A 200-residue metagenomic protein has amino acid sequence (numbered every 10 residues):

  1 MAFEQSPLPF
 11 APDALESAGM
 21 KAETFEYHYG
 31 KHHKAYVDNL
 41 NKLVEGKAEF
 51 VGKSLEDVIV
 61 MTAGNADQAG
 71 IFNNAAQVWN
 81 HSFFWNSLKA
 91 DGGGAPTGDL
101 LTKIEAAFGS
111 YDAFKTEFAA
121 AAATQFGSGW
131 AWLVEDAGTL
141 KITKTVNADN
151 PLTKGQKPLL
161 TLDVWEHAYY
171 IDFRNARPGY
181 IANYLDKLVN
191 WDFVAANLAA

Functional and structural regions predicted by a protein language model:
M1-A200: Feature for soluble, non-membrane regions of globular proteins
